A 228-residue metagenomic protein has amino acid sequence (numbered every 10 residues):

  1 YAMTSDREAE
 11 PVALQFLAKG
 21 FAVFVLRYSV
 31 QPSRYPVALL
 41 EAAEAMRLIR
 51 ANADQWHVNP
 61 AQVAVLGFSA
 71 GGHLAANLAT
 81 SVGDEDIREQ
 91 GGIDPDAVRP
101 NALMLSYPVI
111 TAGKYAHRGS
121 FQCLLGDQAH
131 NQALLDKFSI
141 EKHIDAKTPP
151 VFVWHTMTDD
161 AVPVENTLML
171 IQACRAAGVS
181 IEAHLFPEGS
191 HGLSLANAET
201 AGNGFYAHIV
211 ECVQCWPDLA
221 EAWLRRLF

Functional and structural regions predicted by a protein language model:
Y1-A2, S69, M157: Active-site glycine-rich loops that stabilize anionic/oxyanionic intermediates across multiple enzyme folds
M3-A13, F24-P60, V210-C212: Catalytic nucleophile-loop/oxyanion-hole region of alpha/beta-hydrolase and closely related hydrolase-like folds
L17-R27, A64, E182: A fold-wide structural signal in alpha/beta-hydrolase
E44-G119, Q132-D136, I140: Primarily recognizes the serine-hydrolase "nucleophile elbow" in alpha/beta-hydrolase and SGNH/GDSL folds
A112, T158-V162: Acidic catalytic loop of the alpha/beta-hydrolase fold
I140-T148: Conserved serine/cysteine hydrolase catalytic core
K147, F152-H155, D159: Short beta-strand/loop motif that positions the catalytic acidic residue of the alpha/beta-hydrolase fold
L168-F228: C-terminal catalytic histidine-bearing segment of alpha/beta-hydrolase fold enzymes
